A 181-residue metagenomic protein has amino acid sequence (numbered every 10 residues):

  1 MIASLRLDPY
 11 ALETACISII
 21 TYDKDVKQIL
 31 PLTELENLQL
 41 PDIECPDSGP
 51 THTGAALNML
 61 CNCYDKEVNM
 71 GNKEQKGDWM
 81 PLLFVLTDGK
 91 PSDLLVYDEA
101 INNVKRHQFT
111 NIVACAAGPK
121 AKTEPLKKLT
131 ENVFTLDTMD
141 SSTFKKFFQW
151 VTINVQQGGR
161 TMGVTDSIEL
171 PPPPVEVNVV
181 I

Functional and structural regions predicted by a protein language model:
M1-L30, L82-L86, A117: Von Willebrand factor
M1-R6, N58-N69, D98-N102: Short, well-ordered amphipathic alpha-helices
A11-E13, G77, R106: Solvent-exposed loop and beta-edge segments used for protein-protein assembly and interaction
T14-C16, M80, F109, T130: A generic structural signal for alpha->beta connector loops
I19, L60, K76-S92: DG-centered beta-turn motif at the end of beta-strands
K27-Q28, L38-M80, N111-P125, L136 (+2 more regions): Von Willebrand factor
G71, G89-L129: VWA/integrin I-like adhesion module and closely mimicked acidic/polar interface patches used
K128-V179: C-terminal helix of von Willebrand factor
